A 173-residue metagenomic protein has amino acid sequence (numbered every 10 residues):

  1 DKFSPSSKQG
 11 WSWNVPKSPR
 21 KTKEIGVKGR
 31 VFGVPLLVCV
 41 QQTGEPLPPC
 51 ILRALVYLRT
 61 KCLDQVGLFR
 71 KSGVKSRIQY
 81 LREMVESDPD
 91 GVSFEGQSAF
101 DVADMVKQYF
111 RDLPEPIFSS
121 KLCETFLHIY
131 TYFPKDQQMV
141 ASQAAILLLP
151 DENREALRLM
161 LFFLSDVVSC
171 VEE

Functional and structural regions predicted by a protein language model:
D1-A99, F133-V140, C170-V171: Intrinsically disordered regulatory linkers and targeting segments that flank signaling/catalytic domains
K61, D112-L113, L149, V167: Residue-level signature of the C-terminal ends
R70-K75, S119-I129, L164, E173: Short amphipathic alpha-helical segments embedded in low-complexity Lys/Glu-rich regions
S98-K107: Active-site nucleophilic cysteine motif
R111-K121: Transmembrane alpha-helix/helix-exit interface in multi-pass inner-membrane proteins
L122-C123, K135-E173: Alpha-helical bundle/repeat cores within regulatory domains of eukaryotic proteins
